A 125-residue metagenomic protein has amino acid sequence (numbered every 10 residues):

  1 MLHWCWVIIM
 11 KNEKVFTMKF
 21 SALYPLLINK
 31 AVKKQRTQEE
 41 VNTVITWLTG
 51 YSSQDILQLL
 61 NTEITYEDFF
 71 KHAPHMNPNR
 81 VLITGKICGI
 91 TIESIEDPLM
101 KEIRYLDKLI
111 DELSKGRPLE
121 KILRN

Functional and structural regions predicted by a protein language model:
C5-N125: A charge-rich, low-complexity, intrinsically flexible signal that marks solvent-exposed coils, linkers, repeats
